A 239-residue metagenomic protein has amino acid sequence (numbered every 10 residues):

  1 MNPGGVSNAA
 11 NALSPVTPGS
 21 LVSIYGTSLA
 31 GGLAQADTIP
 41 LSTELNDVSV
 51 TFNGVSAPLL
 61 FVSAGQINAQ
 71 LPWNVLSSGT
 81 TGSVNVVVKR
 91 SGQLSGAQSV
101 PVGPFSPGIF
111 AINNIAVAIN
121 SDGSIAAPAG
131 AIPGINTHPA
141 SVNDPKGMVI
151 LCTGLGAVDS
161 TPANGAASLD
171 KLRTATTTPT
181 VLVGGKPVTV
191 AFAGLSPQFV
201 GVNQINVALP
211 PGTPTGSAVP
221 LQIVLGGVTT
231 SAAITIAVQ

Functional and structural regions predicted by a protein language model:
M1-Q239: A sequence-level detector for low-complexity, Ser/Thr- and acidic-rich stretches
